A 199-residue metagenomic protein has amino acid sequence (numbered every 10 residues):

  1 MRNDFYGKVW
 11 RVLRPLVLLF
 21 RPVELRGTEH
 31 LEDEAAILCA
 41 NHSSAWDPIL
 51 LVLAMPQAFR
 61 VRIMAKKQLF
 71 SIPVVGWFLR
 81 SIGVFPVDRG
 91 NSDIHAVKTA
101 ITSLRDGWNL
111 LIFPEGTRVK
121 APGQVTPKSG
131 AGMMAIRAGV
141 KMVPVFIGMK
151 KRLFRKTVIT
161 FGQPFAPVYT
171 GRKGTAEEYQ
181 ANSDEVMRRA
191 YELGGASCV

Functional and structural regions predicted by a protein language model:
M1-D4, H95-V199: Non-catalytic C-terminal accessory region of glycerolipid acyltransferases and related lyso-lipid remodeling enzymes
N3-R21, G76, R80-G83: Short hydrophobic helices that act as membrane-entry/anchoring signals
K8, V12, D47-L50, A65 (+3 more regions): Hydrophobic alpha-helical segments typical of transmembrane helices and their membrane-interface/capping positions
R14, L18, L53, R80 (+3 more regions): Generic alpha-helical structural context detector
L18, H30-N91: Catalytic core of membrane glycerolipid acyltransferases/transacylases, capturing the structured, soluble-facing
F20-E24, N91-V97: Glycine-rich, highly charged phosphate/nucleotide-binding loops
P22, A58-R60, S81, G107 (+1 more regions): A generic structural signal for alpha->beta connector loops
G27: Short phosphate-coordinating micro-motif centered on Lys-Gly-acidic
